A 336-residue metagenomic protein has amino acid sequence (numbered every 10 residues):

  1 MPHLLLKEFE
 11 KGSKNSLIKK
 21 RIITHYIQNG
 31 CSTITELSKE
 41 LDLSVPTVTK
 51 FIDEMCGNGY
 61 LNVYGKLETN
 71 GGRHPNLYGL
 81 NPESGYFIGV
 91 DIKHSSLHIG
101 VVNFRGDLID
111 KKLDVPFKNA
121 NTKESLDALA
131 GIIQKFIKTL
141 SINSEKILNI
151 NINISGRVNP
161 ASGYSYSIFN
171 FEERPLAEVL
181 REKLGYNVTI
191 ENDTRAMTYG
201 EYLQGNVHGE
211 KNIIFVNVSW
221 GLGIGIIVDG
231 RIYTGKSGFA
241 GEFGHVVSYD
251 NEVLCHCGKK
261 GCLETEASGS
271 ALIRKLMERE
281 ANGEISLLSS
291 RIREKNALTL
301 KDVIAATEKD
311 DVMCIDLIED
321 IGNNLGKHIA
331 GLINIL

Functional and structural regions predicted by a protein language model:
M1-R73, L77-L113, F117-E145, K259 (+1 more regions): ATP-binding/phosphotransfer module of carbohydrate and carboxylate kinases, centering on a glycine-rich
F87-D91, I147-N151, I213-N217, G223-G225: Short glycine-aspartate micro-motif
K93, R105, S155, R195 (+1 more regions): Anionic group-transfer/hydrolysis microenvironments
S95-L97, R157-N159, G223: Short, acidic Gly/Pro/Ser/Thr-rich loop/turn segments
N103, P160, I227: Short, acidic, Ser/Thr-enriched surface-loop or helix-capping motifs
K111-L113, N121-S125, R181-A305: Glycine/GP-enriched mid-protein hinge/lid loop-to-helix segment characteristic of carbohydrate kinases
K112-N212: Glycine-rich phosphate-binding loop and adjoining helix at the ATP-binding site of ATP-dependent phosphoryl-transfer
